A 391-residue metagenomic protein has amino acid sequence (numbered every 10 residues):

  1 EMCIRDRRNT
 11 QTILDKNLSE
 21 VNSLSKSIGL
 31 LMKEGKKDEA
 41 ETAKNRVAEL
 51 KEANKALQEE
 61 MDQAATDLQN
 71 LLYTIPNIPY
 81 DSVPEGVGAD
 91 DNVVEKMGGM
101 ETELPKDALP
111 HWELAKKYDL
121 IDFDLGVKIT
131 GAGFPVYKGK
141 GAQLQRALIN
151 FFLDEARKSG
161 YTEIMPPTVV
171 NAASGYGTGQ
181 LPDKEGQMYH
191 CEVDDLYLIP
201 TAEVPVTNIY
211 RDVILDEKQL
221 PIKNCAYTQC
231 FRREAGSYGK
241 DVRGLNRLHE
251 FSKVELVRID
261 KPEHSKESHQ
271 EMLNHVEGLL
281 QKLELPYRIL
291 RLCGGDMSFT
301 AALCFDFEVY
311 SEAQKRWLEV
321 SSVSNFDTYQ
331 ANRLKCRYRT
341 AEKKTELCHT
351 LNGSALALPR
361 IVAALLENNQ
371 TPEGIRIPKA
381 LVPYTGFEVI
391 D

Functional and structural regions predicted by a protein language model:
E1-I4: Short, small-residue-biased leader/transition segments that mark boundaries at the very start of proteins
R8-G139, E192, I209, A235: Auxiliary tRNA-acceptor-end handling modules of aminoacyl-tRNA synthetases
M97-D391: TRNA-recognition modules of translation machinery and tRNA-sensing kinases, especially anticodon-binding
